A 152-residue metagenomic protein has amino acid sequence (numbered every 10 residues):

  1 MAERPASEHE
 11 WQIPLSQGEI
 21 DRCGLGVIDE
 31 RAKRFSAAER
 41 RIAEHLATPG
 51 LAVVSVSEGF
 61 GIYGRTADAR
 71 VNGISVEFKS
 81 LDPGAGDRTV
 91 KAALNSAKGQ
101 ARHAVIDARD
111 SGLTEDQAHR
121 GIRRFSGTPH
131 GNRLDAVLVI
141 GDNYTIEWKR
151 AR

Functional and structural regions predicted by a protein language model:
M1-V54, F60, L81-R152: Metal-dependent nuclease catalytic core centered on acidic motifs
V53-V54, A67-A69: Proteins with a high burden of low-complexity, intrinsically disordered sequence enriched in S/T/G/P/A and R, requiring
I62-R65: Short acidic/glycine-enriched loop/turn segments that link adjacent beta-strands
A69-D82: Conserved catalytic cores of phosphodiester-cleaving nucleases, focusing on short active-site segments
